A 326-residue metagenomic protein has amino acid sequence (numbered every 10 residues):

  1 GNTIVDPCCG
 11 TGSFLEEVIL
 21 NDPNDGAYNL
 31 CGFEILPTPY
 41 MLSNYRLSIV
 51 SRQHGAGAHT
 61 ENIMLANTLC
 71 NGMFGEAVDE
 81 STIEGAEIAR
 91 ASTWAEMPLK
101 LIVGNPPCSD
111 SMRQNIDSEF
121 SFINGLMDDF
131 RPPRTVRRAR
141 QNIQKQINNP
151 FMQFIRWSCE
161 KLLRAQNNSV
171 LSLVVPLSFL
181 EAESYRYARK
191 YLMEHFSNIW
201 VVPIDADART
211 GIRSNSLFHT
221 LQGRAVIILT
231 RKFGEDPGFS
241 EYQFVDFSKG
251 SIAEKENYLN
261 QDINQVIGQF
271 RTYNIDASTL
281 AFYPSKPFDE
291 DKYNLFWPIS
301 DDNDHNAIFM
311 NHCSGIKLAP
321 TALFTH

Functional and structural regions predicted by a protein language model:
G1-V201: SAM-dependent methyltransferase catalytic region
M97, Q114-I116, Q141, E160-H326: Sequence-level detector for compositionally biased, low-complexity segments
